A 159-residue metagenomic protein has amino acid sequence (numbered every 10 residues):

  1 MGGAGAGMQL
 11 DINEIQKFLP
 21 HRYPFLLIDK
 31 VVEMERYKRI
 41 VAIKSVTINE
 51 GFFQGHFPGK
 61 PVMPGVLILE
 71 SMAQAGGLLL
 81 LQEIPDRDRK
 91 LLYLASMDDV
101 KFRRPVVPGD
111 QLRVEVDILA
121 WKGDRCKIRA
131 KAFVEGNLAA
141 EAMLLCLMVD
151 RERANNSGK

Functional and structural regions predicted by a protein language model:
M1-E33, K159: N-terminal leader/capping segments at the start of a protein or of a new domain
G2-Q9, G76-R113, A139, C146-L147: Hydrophobic beta-strand-centered segment that forms part of the acyl-chain substrate-binding groove
G7, P20, R36-Y37, V107-D110 (+1 more regions): HotDog/MaoC-like acyl-thioester-processing domains
Q16, G59, F102-R104: Beta-strand-rich interaction surfaces with strong enrichment in secreted/lumenal proteins
Y23-M63, I68: Catalytic strand-loop segment that frames the active site of acyl-thioester-processing enzymes
F25-L27, L112, C126: Hydrophobic core residues within well-ordered beta-strands of beta-rich domains
V31, A42-K44, M97-D98, F102 (+3 more regions): A structural signal for short, well-ordered beta-strand segments
H56-R87: Helix-adjacent hinge/juxtasegments
